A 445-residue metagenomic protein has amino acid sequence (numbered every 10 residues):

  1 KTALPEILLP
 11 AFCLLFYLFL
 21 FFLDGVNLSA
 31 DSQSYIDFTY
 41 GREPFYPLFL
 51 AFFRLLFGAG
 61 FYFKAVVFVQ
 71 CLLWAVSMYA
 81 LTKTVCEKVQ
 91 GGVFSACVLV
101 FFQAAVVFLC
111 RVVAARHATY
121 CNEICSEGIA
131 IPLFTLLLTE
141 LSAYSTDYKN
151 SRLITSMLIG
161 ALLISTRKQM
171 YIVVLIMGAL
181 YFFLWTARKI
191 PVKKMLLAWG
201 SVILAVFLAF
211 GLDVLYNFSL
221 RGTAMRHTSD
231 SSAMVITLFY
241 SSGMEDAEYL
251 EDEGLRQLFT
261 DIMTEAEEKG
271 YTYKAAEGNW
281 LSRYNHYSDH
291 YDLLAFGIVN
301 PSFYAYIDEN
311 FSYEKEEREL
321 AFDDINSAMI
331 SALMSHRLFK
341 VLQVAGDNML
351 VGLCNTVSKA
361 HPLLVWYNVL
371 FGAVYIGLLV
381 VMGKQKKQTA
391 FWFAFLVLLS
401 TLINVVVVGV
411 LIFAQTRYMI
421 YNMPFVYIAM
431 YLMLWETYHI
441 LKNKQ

Functional and structural regions predicted by a protein language model:
T2-L28, A104-V107, L204-N217: Transmembrane signal-anchor helices characteristic of membrane glycosylation enzymes that use polyprenol
F21-F61, M225-H227, F322, L342: Extracytoplasmic catalytic/substrate-binding loops of multi-pass membrane glycan-assembly enzymes
P44-P47, F63, C97-A130, A161 (+1 more regions): Aromatic- and kink-enriched transmembrane "portal" helix at the membrane-lumen/periplasm boundary that abuts
K64-L72, F311-L402: Membrane-interface anchor segments at the N-terminal boundary of transmembrane helices in multi-pass membrane enzymes
F68-V93, L136, E140, V380: Transmembrane-helix motifs of polytopic, lipid-linked glycan transferases
T135-R152: Membrane-interface transmembrane helices that cradle and orient dolichyl/undecaprenyl
L153-R167, A205-D213: Membrane-interface alpha helices of multi-pass inner-membrane proteins
R226-V341: Membrane-proximal stem/loop segments at transmembrane-domain junctions that anchor or position
